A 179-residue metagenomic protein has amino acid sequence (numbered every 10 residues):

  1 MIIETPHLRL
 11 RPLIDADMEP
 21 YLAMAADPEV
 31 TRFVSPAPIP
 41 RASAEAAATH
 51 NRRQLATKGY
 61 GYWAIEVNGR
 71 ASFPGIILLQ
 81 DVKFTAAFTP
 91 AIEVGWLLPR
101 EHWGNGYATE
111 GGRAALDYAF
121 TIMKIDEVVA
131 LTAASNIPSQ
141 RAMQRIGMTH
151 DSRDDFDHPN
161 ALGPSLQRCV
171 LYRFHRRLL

Functional and structural regions predicted by a protein language model:
M1-R32, E66-L179: Acyl-donor (CoA/ACP) binding surface of acyl/acetyltransferases
D15-M18, R41, T49: Structural motif corresponding to alpha-helix initiation and N-cap regions
A23, P38-I39: PAS/PAS-like sensory domain cap-loop motif
I39-P40, T57-Y60, V128: Secondary-structure boundary/capping residues
H50-A64: A short helix-loop-beta-strand connector motif used in the catalytic cores of GNAT acetyltransferases and, in some
